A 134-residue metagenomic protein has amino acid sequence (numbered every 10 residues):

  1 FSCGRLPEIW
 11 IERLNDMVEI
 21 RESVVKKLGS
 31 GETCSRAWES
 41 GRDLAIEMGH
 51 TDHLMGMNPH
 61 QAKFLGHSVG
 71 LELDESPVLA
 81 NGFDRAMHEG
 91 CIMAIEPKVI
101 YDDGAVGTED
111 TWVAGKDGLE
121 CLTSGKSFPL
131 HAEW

Functional and structural regions predicted by a protein language model:
F1-W134: Active-site neighborhoods and metal-handling regions in enzymes and metal-associated proteins
